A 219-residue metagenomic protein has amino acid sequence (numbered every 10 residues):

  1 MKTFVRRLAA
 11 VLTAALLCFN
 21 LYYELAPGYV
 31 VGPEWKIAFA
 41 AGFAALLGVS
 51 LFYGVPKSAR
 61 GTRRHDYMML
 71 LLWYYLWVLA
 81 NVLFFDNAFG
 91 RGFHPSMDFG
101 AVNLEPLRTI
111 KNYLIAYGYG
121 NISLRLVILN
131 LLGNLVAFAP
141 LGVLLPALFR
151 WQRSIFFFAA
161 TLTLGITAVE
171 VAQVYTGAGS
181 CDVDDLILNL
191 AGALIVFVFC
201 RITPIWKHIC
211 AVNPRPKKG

Functional and structural regions predicted by a protein language model:
M1-G177, F197-G219: Bulky hydrophobic segments
